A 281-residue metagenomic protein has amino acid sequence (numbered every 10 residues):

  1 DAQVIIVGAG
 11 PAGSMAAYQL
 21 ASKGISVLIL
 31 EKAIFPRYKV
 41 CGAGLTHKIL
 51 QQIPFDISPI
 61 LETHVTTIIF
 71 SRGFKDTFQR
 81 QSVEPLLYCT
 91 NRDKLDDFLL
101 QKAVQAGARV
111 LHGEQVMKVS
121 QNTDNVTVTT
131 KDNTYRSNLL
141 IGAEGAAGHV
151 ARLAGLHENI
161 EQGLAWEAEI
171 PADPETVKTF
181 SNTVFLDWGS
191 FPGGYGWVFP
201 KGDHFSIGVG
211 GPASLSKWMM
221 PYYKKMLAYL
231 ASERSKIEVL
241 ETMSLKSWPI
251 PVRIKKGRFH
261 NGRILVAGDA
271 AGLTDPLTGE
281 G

Functional and structural regions predicted by a protein language model:
I5, A9, Y18-V40: Glycine-rich FAD pyrophosphate-binding loop
G8, A143-E144, A267: Short, well-ordered coil/turn residues at beta-beta hairpins and beta-strand->alpha-helix junctions within
G13-S14: N-terminal Rossmann-fold NAD(P) dinucleotide-binding loop
P36-F70: N-terminal FAD cofactor-binding segment of flavoenzymes
G44, L50-Q52, A147, R152-V184 (+2 more regions): Central beta-strand plus flanking loop segment that forms part of the substrate or channel wall within the catalytic
Q51, H64, I69-L153, E161-G163: Conserved N-terminal helical subregion
K118, L215-G281: FAD/FMN-dependent oxidoreductases across multiple families
F185-S216, K256, V266-A267: Active-site substrate-recognition segment that forms the wall of the catalytic cavity or substrate channel
